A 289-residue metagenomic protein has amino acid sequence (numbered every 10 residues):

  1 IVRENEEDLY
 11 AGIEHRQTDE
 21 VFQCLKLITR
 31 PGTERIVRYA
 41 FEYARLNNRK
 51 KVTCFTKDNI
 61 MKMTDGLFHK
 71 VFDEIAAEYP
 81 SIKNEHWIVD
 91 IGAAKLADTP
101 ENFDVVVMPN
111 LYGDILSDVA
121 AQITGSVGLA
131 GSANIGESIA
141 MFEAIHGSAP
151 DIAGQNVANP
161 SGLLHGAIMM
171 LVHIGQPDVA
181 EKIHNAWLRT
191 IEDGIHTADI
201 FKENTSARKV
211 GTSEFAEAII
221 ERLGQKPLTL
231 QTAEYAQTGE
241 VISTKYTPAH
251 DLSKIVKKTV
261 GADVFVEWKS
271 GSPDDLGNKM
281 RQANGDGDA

Functional and structural regions predicted by a protein language model:
I1-E4, F55, M108-N110, E267: Short beta-strand segments
I1-G32: Flexible glycine-/small-residue-enriched beta->alpha junction loops that bind anionic phosphate/pyrophosphate groups
V21-V89: Glycine-rich phosphate/diphosphate-binding loop of Rossmann-like nucleotide-binding domains
N47-T56, Y79-W87, Q176-A186, T190-E203 (+1 more regions): Flexible, glycine/charged-enriched surface loops at secondary-structure junctions
N84-F103: A structured beta-alpha segment of the ubiquitous adenosine-cofactor-binding alpha/beta core
A97-K182, R189-D193: Glycine-rich phosphate/nucleotide-binding loop
G224-A289: C-terminal non-catalytic interaction/assembly regions of soluble proteins
